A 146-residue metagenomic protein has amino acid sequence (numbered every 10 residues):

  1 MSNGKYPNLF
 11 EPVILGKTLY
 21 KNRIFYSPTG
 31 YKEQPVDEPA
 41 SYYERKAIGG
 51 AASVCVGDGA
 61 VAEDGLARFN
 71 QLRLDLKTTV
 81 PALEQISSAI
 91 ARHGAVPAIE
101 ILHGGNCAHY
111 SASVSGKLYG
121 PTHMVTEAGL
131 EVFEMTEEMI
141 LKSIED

Functional and structural regions predicted by a protein language model:
M1-D146: Flavin-dependent oxidoreductase catalytic cores
